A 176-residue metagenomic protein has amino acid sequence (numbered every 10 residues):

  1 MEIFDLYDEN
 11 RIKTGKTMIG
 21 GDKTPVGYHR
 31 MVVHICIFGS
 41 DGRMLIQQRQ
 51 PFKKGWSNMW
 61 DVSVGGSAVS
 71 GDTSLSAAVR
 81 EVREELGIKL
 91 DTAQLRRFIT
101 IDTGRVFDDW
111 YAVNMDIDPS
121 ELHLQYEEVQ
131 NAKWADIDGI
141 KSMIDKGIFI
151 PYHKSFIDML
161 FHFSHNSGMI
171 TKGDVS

Functional and structural regions predicted by a protein language model:
M1-H34, S40: Acidic, metal-coordinating catalytic segment for phosphate/diphosphate chemistry, firing primarily on the Nudix
N10, G39-G42, Q50, N114-P119 (+1 more regions): Short loop segments at secondary-structure junctions
G21-V32, R43-R80: Conserved Nudix-box catalytic region and its N-terminal flanking loop in Nudix hydrolases and closely related
N58, R97, D102-S176: Nudix hydrolase/Nudix homology domain
R80-E81, Y111: Recognition helices and adjacent regulatory flanks at domain boundaries
K89-F98: A short coil-to-beta-strand element that immediately follows conserved catalytic motifs
